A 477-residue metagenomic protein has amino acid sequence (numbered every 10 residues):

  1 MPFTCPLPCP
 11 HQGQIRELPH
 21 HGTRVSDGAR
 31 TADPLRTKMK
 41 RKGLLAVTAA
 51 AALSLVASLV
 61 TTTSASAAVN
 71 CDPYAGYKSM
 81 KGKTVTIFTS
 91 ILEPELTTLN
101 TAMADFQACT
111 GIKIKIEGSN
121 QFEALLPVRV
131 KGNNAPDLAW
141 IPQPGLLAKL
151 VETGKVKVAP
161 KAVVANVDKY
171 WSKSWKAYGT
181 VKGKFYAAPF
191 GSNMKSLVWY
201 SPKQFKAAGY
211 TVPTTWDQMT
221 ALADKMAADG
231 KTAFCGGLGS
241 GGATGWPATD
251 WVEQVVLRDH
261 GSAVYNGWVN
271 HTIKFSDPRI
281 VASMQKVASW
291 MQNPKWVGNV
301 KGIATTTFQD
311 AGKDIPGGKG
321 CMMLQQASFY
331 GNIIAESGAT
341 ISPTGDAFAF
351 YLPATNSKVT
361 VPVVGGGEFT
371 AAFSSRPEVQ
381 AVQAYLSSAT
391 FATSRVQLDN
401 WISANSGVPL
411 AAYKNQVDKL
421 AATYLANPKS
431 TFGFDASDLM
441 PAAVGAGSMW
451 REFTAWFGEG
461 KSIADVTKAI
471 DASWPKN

Functional and structural regions predicted by a protein language model:
V69-S79, P144-S196, P247, A349: Hinge/lid segment of periplasmic solute-binding proteins
G76, V128-R129, P136-D137, V167-K203 (+2 more regions): A structural signal for short loop-to-beta-strand junctions that line the ligand-binding cleft of periplasmic/secreted
G76-S79, P160-W171, L238-G242, R258-A282 (+4 more regions): Short, solvent-exposed loop/beta-turn-alpha elements that line the ligand-binding surface or hinge of extracytoplasmic
T101-K173, K203-T214, K313-I315, M322-M323 (+2 more regions): Extracytoplasmic "Venus flytrap"/periplasmic binding protein-like
L150-G154, W175-T214, L238-W268, V364-A371 (+1 more regions): Periplasmic solute-binding protein
T180, W401-V408, K419-P475: C-terminal capping/gating helix-and-loop segments adjacent to ligand/active sites or protein-protein/ligand interfaces
V269-G302: Glycine-centered hinge/linker elements that transmit conformational signals in sensory and ligand-binding systems
Q326, A335-W401: Extracytoplasmic/periplasmic substrate-recognition and gating elements
